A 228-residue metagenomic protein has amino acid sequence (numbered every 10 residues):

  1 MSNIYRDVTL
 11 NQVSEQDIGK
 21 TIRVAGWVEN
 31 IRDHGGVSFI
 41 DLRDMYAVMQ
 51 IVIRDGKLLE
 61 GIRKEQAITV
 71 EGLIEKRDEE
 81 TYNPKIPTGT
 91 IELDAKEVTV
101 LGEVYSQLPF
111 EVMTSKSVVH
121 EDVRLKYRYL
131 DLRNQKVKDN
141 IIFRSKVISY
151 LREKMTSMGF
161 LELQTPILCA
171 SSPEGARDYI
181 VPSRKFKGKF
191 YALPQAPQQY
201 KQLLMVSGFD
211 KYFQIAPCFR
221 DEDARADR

Functional and structural regions predicted by a protein language model:
M1-R228: Class II aminoacyl-tRNA synthetase catalytic cores and aaRS-like
